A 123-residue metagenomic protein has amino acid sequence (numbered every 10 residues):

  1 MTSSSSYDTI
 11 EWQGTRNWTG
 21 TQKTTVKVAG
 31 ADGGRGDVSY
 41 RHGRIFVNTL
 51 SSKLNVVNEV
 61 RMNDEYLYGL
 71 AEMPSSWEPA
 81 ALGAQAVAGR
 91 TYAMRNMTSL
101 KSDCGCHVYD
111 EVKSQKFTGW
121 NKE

Functional and structural regions predicted by a protein language model:
M1-E123: Conserved, single-site charged/polar hotspot
